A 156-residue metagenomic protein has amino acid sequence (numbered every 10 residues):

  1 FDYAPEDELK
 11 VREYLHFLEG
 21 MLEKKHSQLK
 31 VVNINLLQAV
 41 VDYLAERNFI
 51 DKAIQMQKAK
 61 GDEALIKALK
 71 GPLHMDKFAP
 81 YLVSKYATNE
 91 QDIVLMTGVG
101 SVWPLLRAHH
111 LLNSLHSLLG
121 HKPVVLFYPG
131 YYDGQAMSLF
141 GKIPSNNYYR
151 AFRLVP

Functional and structural regions predicted by a protein language model:
F1-N48: N-terminal, charge-rich interaction modules
P5-K10, A39-V40, A68-M75, G100-P104 (+1 more regions): Short acidic, S/G/P-rich loop/turn micro-motifs used as interaction or catalytic elements
K30-M75: Long, charge-dense
H74-T88: A short, acidic, amphipathic alpha-helical segment used as a generic capping/interface helix at domain edges
N89-L105: Conserved P-loop NTPase "ATPase switch" module shared by AAA+ and STAND
W103-L119: Conserved Walker B catalytic segment
S117-L139: Short, flexible loop segments at boundaries between secondary-structure elements
D133-P156: C-terminal functional extensions of proteins
